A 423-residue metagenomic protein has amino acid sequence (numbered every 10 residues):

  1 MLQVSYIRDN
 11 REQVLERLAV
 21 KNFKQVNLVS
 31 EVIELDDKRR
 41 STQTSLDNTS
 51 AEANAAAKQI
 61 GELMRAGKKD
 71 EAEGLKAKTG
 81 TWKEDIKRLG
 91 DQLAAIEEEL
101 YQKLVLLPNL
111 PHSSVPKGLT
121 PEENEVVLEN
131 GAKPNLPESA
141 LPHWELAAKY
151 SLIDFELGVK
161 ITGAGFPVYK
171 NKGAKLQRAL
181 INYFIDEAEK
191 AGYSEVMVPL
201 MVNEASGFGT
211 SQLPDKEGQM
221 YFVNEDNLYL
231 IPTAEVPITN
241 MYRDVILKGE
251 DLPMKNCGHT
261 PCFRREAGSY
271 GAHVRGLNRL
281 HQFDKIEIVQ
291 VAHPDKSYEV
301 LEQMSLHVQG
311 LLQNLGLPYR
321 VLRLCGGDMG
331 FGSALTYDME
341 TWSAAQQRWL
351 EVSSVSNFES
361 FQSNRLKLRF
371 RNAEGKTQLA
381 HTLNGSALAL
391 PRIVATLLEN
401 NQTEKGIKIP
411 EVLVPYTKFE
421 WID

Functional and structural regions predicted by a protein language model:
M1-P134, L152, E156: N-terminal alpha-helical targeting/anchoring segments
V26, E129-D423: TRNA-recognition modules of translation machinery and tRNA-sensing kinases, especially anticodon-binding
